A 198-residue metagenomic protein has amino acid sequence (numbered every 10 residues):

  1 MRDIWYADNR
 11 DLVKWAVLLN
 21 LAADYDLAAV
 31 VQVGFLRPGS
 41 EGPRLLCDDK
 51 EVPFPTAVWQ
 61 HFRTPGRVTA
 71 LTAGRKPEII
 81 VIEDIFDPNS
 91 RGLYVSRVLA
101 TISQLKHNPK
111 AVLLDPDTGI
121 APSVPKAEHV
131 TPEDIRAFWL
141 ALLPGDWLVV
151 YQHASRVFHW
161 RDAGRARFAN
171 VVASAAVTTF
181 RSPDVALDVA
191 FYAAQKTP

Functional and structural regions predicted by a protein language model:
M1-P198: Class I S-adenosyl-L-methionine-dependent methyltransferase catalytic core
